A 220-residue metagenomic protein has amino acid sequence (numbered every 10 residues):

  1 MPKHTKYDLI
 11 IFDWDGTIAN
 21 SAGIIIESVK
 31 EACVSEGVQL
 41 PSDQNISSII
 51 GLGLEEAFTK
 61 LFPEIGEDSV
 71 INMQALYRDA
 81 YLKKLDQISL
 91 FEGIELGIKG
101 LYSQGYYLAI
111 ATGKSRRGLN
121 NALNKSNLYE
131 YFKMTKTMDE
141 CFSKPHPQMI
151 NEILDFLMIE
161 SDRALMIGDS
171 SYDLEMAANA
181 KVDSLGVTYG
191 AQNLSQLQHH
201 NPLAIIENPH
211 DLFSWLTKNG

Functional and structural regions predicted by a protein language model:
P2-S48: Active-site neighborhood of HAD-like aspartate-dependent phosphohydrolases
K3-T5, S103-Y106, L157-R163, N219-G220: Glycine-rich phosphate-binding loop signature in dinucleotide/nucleotide-binding domains
S28, E95-K99, S170-D173, T188-Q196: Short glycine/proline-centered loop/turn elements that form peptide/ligand docking sites
I50-L82, G100: A metal-dependent, Asp-based hydrolase signature
L82-I110, R116-N120, P147: Short, acidic loop-to-helix structural element flanking the phosphoryl-transfer center in phosphate-processing enzymes
Q87, S115-I167, S171-A180, L194-Q198: Substrate-recognition "cap/lid" segment bordering the active-site pocket of phosphatases
A204-N208: Short acidic-hydrophobic, aromatic-tinged amphipathic segments that line or gate anion-handling sites
